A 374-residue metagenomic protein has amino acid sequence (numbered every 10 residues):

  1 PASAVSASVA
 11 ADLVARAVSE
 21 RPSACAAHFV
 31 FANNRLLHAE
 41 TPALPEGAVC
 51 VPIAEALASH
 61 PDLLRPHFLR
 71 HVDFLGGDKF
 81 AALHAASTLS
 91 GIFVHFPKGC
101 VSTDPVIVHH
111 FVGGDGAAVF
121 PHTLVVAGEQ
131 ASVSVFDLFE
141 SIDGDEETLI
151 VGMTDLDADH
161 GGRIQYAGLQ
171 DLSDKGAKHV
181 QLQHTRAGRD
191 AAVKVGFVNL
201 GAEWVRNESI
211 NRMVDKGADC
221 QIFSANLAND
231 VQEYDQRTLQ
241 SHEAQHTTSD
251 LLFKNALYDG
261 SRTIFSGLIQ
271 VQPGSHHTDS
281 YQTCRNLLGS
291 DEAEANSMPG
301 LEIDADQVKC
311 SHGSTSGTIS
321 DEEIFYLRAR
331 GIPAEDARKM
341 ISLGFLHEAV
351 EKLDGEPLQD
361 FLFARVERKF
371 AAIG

Functional and structural regions predicted by a protein language model:
P1-N34: Short, Gly/Pro- and small/polar-rich lid/capping loops
A39-V49, I53-I332, L346, V350-G374: Conserved beta-strand/loop scaffold segments within soluble protein domains that form the structured core and edges
